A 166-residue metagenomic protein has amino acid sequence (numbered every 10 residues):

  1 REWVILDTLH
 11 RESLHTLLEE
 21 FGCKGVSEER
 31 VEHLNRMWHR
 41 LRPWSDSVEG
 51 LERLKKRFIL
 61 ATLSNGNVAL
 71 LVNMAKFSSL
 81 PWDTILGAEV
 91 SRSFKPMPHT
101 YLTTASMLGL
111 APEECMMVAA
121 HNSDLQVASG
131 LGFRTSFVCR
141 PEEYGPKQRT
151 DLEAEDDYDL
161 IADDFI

Functional and structural regions predicted by a protein language model:
R1-E32: A metal-dependent, Asp-based hydrolase signature
T16, E20, R53, R57 (+1 more regions): Solvent-exposed, charged/polar functional surfaces in cytosolic regulatory/catalytic domains
E32-R40: Surface-exposed cleft-lining segments at the edges of enzyme active sites
V48, E52, L63-I166: Asp-based, Mg2+/Mn2+-dependent phosphohydrolase catalytic module
R57-F58, G132: Glycine-centered short loops/turns at secondary-structure junctions
